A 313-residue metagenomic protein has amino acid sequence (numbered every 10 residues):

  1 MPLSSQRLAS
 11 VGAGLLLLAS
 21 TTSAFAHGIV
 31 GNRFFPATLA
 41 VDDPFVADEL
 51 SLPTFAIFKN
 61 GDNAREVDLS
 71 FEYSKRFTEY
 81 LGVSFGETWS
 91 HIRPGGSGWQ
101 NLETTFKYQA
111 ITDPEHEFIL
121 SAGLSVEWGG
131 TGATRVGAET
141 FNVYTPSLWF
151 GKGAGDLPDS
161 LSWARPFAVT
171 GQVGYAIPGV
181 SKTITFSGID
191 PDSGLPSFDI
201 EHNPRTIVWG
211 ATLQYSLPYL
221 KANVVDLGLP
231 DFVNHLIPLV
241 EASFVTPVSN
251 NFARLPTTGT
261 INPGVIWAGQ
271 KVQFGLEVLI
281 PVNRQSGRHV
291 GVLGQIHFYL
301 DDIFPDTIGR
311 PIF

Functional and structural regions predicted by a protein language model:
M1-V11: Bacterial N-terminal signal peptides that target proteins for export
G12-A13, L39: A periodicity- and composition-biased signal for non-globular, repetitive helical segments
A13-G14, A24: Cleavable N-terminal signal peptides
F25-F313: Transmembrane beta-barrel domains of Gram-negative outer membranes and organellar outer membranes
